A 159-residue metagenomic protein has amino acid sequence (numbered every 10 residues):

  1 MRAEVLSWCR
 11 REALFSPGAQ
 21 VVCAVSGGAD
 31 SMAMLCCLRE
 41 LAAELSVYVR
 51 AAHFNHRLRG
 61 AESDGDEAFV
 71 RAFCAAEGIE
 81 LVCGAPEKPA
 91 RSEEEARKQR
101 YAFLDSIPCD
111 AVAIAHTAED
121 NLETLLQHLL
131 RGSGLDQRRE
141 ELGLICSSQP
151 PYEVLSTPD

Functional and structural regions predicted by a protein language model:
M1-D159: Core alpha/beta nucleotide-donor-binding catalytic domains of modification enzymes
